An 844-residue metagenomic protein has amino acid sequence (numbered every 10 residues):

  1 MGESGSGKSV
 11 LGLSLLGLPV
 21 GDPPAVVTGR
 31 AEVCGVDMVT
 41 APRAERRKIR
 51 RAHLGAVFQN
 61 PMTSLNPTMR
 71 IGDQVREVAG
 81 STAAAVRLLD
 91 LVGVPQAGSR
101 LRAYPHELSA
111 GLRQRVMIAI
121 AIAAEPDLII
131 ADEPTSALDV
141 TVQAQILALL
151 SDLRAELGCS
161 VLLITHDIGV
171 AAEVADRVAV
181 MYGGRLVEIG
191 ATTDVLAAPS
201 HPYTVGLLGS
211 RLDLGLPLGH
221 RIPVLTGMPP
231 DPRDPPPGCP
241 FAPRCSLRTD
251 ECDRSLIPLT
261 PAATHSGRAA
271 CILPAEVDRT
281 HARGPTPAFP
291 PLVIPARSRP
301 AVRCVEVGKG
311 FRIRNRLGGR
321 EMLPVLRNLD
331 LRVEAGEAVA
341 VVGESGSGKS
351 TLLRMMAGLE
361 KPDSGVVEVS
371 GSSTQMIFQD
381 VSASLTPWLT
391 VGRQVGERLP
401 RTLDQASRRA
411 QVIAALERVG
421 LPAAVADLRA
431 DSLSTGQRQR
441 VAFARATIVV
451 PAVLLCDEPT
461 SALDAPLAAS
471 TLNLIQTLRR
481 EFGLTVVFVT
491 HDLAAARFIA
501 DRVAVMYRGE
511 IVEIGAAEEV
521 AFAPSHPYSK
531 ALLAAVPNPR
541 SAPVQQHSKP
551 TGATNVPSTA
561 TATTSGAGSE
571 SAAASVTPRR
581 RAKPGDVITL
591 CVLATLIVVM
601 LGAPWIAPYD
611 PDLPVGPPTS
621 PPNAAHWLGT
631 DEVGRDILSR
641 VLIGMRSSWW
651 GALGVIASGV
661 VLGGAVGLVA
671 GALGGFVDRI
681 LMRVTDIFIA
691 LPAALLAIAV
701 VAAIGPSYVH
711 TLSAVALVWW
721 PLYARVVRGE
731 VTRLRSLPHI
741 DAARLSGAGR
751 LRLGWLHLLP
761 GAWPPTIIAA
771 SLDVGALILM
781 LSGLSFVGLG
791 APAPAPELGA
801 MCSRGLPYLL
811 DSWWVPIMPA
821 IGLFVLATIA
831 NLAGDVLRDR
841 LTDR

Functional and structural regions predicted by a protein language model:
M1-E3, V342-E344: The feature captures the beta-strand-to-loop junction immediately N-terminal to the Walker
L16, A357: Helix-to-loop junction immediately C-terminal to a conserved catalytic motif
D37, A83-S99, S407-A424: Conserved ABC ATPase "signature" region
R51, H106, A124, V449 (+1 more regions): Conserved signature/switch motifs of ABC ATPase nucleotide-binding domains
G98, A191-P300, A517-G552: Charged, flexible cofactor/metal-binding loops and thiol motifs
P134, L138-H220, L463, L467-S541: P-loop NTP-binding/switch modules centered on Walker-like glycine-rich loops
W627, D631, A672, L681-R733 (+2 more regions): Generic hydrophobic transmembrane alpha-helix motif, especially the helices
